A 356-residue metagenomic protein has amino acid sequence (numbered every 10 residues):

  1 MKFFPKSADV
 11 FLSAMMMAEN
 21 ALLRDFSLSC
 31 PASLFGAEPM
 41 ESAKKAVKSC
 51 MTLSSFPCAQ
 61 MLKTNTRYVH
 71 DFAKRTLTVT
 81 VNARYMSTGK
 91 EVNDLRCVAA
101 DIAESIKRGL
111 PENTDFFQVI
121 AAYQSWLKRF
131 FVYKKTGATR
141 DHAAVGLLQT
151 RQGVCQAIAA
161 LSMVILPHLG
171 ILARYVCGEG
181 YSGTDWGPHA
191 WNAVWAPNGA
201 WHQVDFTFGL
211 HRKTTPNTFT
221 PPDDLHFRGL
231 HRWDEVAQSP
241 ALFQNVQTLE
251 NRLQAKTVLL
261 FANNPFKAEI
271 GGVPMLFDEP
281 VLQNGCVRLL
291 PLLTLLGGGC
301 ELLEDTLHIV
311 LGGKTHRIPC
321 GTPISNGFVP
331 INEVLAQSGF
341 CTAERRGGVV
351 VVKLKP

Functional and structural regions predicted by a protein language model:
M1-N82: Intrinsically disordered, low-complexity N-terminal segments that are enriched in acidic
V10, T215-F261: Low-complexity, Gly/Ser/Thr/Pro-rich intrinsically disordered linker/tail segments
Y85-L147: Secondary-structure boundary elements
I106-L110, L127-K135, S162, H211 (+3 more regions): Sec/Tat-exported extracytoplasmic proteins
V119, Y123, R151-L166, G285-L290 (+1 more regions): Active-site nucleophilic cysteine motif
K128-V154, I270-D278, I318-P319: Short, conserved helix/loop micro-motifs enriched in His/Cys and acidic residues
A157-H226: Hydrophobic/aromatic-rich core segments of domains that either
N251-P356: Primary recognition of N-terminal secretory signal peptides and signal-anchoring hydrophobic helices
